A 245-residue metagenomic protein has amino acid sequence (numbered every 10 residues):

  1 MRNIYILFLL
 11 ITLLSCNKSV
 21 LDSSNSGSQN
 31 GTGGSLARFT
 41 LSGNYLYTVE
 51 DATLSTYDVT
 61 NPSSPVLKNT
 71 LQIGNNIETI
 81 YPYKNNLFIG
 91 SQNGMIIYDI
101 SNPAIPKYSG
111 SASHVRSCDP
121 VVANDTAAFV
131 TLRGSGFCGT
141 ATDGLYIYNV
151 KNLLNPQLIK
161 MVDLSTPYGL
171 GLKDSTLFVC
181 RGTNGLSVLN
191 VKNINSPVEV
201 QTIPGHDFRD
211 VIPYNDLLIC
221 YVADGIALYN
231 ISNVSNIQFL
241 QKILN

Functional and structural regions predicted by a protein language model:
I4-L13: Sec-dependent N-terminal signal peptides
C16-N245: Feature marking well-ordered beta-strand scaffolds used for ligand recognition
